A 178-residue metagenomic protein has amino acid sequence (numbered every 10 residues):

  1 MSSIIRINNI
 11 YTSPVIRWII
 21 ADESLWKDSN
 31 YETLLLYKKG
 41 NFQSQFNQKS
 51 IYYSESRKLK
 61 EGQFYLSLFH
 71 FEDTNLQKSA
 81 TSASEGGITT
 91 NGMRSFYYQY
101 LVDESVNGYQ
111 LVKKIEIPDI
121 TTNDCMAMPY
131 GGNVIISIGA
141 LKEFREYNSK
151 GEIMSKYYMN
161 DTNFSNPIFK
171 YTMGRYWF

Functional and structural regions predicted by a protein language model:
M1-F178: Histidine-/acidic-rich catalytic cores in large beta-rich domains
